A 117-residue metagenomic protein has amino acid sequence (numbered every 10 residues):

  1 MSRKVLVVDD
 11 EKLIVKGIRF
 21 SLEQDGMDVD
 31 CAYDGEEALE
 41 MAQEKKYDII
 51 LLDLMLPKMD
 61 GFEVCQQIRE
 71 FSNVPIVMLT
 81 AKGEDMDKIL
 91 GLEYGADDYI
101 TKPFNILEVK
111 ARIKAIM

Functional and structural regions predicted by a protein language model:
D9, D53, T80: Active-site residues of response regulator receiver
L13-Q24: Charged docking surfaces used in two-component/phosphorelay signaling
V15, P57, E84, K102: The feature encodes the CheY-like receiver
G26-Y33, M41: Short hydrophobic/Thr-rich beta-strand motif most characteristic of the beta2 strand and flanking loop of CheY-like
D34-E37, D60-E63, I68, D87: Acidic catalytic/metal-coordinating carboxylates
Q43-Y47, Q67-V74, Y94: Conserved phosphotransfer cores of two-component systems
K45-L51, L56: Active-site beta3 strand of CheY-like receiver
